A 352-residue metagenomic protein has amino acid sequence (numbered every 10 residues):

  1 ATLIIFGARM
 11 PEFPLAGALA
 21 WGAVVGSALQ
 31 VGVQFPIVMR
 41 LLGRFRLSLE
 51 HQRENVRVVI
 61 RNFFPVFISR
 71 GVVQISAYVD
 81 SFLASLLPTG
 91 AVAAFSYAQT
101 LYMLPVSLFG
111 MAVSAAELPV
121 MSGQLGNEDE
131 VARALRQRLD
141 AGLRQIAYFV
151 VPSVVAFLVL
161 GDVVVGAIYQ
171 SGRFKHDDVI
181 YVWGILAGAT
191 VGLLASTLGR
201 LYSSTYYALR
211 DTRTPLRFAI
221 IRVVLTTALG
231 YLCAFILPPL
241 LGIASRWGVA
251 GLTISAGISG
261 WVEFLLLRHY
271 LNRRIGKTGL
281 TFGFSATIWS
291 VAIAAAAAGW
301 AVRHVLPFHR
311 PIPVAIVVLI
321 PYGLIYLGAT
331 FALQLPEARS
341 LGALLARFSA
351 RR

Functional and structural regions predicted by a protein language model:
A1-E12, T214-S245, L266-L267, V291-R303 (+1 more regions): Alpha-helical transmembrane segments of multi-pass membrane transporters and transport-associated inner-membrane enzymes
A1-I5, P11-R40, V224-T226, S245-Y270 (+1 more regions): Hydrophobic alpha-helical transmembrane segments
G7, G71-L104, L108, V120-Q124 (+3 more regions): Helix-terminus/linker motif at the lipid-water interface of multi-pass membrane proteins
A16-A20, F35-V73, R133, N272-T287 (+1 more regions): Interhelical loop/hinge segments that connect adjacent transmembrane helices in multipass membrane
G110-E130, Y202-S203: Helix-loop junctions and terminal segments of transmembrane helices in multi-pass membrane transport/translocation
L158-L193, G242-W247: Interfacial segments at transmembrane-helix termini and the short loops linking adjacent helices
V191-I221, Y231-L232: Membrane-interface junctions at transmembrane-helix termini in multi-pass inner-membrane proteins
A301-R352: Membrane-proximal transmembrane or re-entrant/amphipathic helices at the cytosolic face
